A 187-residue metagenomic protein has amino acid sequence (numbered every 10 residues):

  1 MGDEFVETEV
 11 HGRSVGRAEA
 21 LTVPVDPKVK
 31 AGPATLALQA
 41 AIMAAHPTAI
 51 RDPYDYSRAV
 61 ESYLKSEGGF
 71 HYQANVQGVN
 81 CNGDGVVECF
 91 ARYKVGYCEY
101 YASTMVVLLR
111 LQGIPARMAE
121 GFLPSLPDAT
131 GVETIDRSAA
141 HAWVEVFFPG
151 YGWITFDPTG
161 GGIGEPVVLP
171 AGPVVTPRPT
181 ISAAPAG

Functional and structural regions predicted by a protein language model:
M1-R92, Q112: Acidic low-complexity segments
S62, E99-R178: Hydrophobic/aromatic-rich core segments of domains that either
R92-Y100: Active-site loop and adjoining helix of the penicillin-binding protein/serine DD-peptidase-beta-lactamase fold
P179-A183: Extracellular mucin-like PTS domains
A186-G187: Hydrophobic, helix-length membrane anchors
